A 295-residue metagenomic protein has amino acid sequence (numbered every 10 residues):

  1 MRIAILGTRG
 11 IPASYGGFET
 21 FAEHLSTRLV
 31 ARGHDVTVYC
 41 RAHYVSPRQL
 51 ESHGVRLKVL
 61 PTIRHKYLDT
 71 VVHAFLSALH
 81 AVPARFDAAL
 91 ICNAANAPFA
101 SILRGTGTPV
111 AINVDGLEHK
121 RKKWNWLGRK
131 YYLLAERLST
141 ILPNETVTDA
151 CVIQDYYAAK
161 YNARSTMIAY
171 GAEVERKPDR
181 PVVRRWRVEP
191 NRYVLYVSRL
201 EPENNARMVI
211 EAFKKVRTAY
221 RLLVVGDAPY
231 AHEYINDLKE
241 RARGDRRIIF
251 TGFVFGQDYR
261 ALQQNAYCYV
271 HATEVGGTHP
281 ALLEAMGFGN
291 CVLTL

Functional and structural regions predicted by a protein language model:
A4, R184-R217, L223: Conserved donor-binding/catalytic core segment of Leloir-type glycosyltransferases
T8-S14, R28-H65, V152-A158, A228-Y230: N-terminal strand-loop element at the rim of the active site of nucleotide-sugar-dependent glycosyltransferases
P47-Q49, R221-R247, D258: Short, structured helix-loop element that forms part of the nucleotide-activated donor/catalytic region
D69-V82, F86-D115, G277: An aromatic- and histidine-rich active-site surface loop
L79-V82, G128-T146, D155: Membrane-proximal helix-turn-helix segments that form the acceptor-binding/catalytic region of lipid-linked
F253-V254, A261-A266, A285: Short alpha-helical donor nucleotide-sugar binding micro-motif in glycosyltransferases
E274: Aromatic "clamp/platform" in nucleotide-sugar-dependent glycosyltransferases that forms part of the donor/acceptor
C291-T294: Short hydrophobic beta-strand element within catalytic cores of glycosyltransferases and related nucleotide-activated
